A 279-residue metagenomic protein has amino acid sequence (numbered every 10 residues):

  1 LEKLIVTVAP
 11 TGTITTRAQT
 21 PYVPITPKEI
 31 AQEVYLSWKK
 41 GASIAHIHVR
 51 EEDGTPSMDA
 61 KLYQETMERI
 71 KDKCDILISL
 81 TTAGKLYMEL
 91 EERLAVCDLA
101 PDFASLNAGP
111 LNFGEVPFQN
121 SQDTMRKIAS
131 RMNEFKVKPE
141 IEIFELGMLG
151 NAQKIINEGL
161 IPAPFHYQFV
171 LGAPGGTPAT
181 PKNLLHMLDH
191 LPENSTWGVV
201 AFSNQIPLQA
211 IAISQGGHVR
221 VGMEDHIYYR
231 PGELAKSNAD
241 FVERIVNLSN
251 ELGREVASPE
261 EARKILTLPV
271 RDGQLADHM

Functional and structural regions predicted by a protein language model:
L1-Y22, S105-N112: N-terminal small/glycine-rich loop or linker at the start of catalytic domains across soluble metabolic enzymes
V8, T55-T82, K127-E134, H186-N194 (+1 more regions): Alpha-helix-loop-beta-strand connector modules within alpha/beta enzyme cores
A18, S43-T66, F113, V170-L171 (+2 more regions): Glycine-rich, proline-tolerant flexible connector loops at the mouths of alpha/beta enzymes
P27, P56-N120: Active-site beta->alpha loop and helix N-cap motifs at the rims of alpha/beta catalytic domains
I30, S37, H48, A104 (+4 more regions): Conserved, mostly hydrophobic/aromatic
A42-E52, I78-T82, I141-E142, A262: Short beta-strand segments at enzyme active-site cores
F103-E224, A235: Catalytic alpha/beta core domains of metabolic enzymes, predominantly
L191-S195, V199-M279: C-terminal alpha-helical cap/extension of soluble enzyme domains
